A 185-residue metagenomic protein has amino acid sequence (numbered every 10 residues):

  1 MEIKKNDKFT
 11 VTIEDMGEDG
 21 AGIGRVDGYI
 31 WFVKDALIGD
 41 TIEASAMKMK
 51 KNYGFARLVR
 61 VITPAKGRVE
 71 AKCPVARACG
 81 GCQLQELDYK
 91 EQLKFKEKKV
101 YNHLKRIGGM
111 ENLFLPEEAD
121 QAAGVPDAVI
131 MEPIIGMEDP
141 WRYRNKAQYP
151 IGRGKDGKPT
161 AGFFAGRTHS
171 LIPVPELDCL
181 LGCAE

Functional and structural regions predicted by a protein language model:
M1-E185: Accessory RNA-recognition modules of RNA-modification enzymes
